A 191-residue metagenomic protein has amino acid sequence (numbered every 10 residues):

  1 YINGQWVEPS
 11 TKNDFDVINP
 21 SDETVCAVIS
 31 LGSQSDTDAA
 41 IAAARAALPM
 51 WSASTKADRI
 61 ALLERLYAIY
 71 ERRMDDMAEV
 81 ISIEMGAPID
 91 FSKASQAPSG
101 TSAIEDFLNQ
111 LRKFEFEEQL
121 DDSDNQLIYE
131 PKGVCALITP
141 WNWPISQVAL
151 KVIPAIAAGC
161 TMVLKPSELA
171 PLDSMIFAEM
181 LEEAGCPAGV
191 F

Functional and structural regions predicted by a protein language model:
Y1-S123: N-terminal Rossmann-like NAD(P)+-binding subdomain of aldehyde/semialdehyde dehydrogenases
F116-F191: Rossmann-like NAD(P) dinucleotide-binding subdomain of oxidoreductase/dehydrogenase enzymes
